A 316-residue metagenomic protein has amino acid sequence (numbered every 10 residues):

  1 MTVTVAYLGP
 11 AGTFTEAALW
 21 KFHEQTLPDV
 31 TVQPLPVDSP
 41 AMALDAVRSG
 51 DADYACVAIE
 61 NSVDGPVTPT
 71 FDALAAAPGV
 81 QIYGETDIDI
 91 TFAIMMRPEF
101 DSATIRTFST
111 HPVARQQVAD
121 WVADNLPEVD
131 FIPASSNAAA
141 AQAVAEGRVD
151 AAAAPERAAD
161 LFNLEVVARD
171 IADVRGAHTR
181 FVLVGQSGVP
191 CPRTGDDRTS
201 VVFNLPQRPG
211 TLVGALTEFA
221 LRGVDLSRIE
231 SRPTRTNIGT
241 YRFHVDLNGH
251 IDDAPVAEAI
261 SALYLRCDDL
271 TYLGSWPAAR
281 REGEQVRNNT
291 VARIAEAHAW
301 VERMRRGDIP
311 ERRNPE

Functional and structural regions predicted by a protein language model:
M1-E316: Domain-level signature for soluble enzymes in the chorismate/prephenate branch of the shikimate pathway
